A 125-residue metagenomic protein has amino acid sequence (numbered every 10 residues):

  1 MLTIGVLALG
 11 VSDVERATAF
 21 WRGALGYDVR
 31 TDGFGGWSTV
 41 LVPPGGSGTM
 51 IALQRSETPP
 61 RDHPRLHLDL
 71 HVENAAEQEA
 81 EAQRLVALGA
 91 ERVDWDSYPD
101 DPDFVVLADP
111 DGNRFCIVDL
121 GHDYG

Functional and structural regions predicted by a protein language model:
L2, A8-M50: Core segments of cupin and vicinal oxygen chelate
L2-V6, H63-H67: Short, solvent-exposed beta-strand edge segments and adjacent coil->beta transition regions
D13-V14, L68-D111: Vicinal oxygen chelate
W21, D111-F115: Short, glycine-anchored, charge-dense loop/turn motifs used at functional sites
L41-G46, L107-P110, L120: Active-site beta-strand termini and strand-to-loop segments that position acidic
T49-Q54, V106, F115-V118: Conserved beta-strand in the GNAT
D100, G121-Y124: A short acidic/small-residue loop/turn micro-motif
